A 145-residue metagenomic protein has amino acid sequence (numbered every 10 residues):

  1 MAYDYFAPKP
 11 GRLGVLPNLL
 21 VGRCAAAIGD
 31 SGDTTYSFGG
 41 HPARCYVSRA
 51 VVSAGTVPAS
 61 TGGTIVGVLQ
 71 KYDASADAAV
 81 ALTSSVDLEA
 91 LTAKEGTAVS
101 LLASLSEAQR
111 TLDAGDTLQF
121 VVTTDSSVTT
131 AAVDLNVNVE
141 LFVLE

Functional and structural regions predicted by a protein language model:
A2-E145: Surface-exposed, low-hydrophobicity beta-strand/loop segments enriched in small/polar/acidic residues
